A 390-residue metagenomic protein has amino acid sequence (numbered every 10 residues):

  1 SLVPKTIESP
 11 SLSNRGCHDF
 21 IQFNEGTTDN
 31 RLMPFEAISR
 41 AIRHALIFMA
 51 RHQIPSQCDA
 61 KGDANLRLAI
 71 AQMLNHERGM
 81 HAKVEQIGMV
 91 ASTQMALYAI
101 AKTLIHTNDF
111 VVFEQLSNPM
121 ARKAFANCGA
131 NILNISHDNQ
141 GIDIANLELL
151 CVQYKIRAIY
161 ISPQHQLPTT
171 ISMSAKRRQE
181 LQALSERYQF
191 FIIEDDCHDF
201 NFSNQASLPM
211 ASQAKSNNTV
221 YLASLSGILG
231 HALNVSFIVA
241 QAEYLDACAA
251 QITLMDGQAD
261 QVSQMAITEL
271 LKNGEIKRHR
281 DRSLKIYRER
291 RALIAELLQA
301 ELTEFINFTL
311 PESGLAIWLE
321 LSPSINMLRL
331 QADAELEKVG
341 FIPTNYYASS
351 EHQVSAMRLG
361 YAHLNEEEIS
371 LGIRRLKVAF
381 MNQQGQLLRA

Functional and structural regions predicted by a protein language model:
S1-R43, A249, T253-A259, E269 (+9 more regions): N-terminal basic, amphipathic alpha-helical segments
T28, P163-Q166, G227: Short glycine-rich anion-binding loops that position phosphate/pyrophosphate groups of nucleotides and phosphorylated
I47-Y188, I193, F200-A214, Y287 (+1 more regions): Conserved core of the PLP fold type I
I87, F190, T219, I306 (+1 more regions): Short, conserved active-site loop motifs that form the nucleotide-linked donor/cofactor pocket
A206-L225, D246-A247, M357-R358: Conserved active-site segment immediately N-terminal to the catalytic lysine that forms the internal aldimine
V220-A300, F308-T309: PLP-dependent aminotransferase class I/II
Y347-E351: AMP-binding (ANL) adenylation modules
